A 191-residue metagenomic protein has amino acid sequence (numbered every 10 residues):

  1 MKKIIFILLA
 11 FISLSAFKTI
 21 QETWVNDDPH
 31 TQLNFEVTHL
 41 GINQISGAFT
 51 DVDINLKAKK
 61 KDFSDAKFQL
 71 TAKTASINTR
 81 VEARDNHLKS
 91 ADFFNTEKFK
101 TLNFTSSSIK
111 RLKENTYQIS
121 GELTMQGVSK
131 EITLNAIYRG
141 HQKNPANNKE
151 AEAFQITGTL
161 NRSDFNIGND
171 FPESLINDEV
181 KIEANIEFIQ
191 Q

Functional and structural regions predicted by a protein language model:
I4-S13: Sec-dependent N-terminal signal peptides
F17-Q191: Low-complexity, acidic/polar, glycine-enriched regions of mature
